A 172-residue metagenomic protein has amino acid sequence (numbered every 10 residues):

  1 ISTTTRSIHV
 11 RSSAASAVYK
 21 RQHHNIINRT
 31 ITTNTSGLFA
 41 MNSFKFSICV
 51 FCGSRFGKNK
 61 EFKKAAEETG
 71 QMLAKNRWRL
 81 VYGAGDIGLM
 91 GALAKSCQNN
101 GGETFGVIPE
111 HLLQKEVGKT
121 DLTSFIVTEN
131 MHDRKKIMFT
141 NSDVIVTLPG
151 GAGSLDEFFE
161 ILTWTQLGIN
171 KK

Functional and structural regions predicted by a protein language model:
I1-Q22: Single conserved hydrophobic/aromatic residue that forms the stacking wall/gate of nucleotide- or nucleobase-binding
H23-N28, N34: Intrinsic-disorder-associated, low-complexity terminal segments enriched in Asp/Asn/His/Tyr and depleted of Lys/Arg
N42-N141, F158: A cross-family phosphate/adenosyl-ligand binding-site feature
R79-Y82, D143-G153: A short, small-residue-rich loop immediately preceding and capping a beta-strand
I108, L148, L162-K172: Short, acidic/small-residue loops that bind anionic groups at enzyme active sites
G153-T165: Conserved thiamine diphosphate
